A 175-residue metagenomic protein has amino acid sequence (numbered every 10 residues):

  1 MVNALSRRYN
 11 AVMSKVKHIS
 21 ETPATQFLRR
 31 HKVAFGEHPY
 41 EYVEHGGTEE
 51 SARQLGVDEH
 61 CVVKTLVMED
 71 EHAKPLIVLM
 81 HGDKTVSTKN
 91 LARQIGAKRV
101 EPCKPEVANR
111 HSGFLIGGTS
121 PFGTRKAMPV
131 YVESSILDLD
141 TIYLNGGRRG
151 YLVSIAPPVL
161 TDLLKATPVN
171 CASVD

Functional and structural regions predicted by a protein language model:
V2-D175: Extended, low-hydrophobicity, polar/charged segments
